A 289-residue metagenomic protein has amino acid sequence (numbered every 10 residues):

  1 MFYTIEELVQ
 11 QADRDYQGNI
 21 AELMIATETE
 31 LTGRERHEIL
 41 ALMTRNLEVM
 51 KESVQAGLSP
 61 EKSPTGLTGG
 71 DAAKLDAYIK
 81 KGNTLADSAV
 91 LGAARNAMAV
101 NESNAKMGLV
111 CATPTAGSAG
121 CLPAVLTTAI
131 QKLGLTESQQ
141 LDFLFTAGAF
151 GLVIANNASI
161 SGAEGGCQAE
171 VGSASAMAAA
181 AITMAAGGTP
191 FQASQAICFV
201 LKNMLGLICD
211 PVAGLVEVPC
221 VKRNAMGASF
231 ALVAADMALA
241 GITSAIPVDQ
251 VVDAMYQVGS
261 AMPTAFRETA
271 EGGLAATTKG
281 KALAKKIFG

Functional and structural regions predicted by a protein language model:
M1-G108, K132, G241, V248-G289: Generic N-terminal targeting/processing segments that precede catalytic cores or assembly contacts
T84, T113-A116, S138, G162-E170 (+2 more regions): Alpha-helix capping and helix-loop boundary segments enriched in small/acidic/polar residues
L85, A112-A119, Q131, L135-T136 (+1 more regions): Glycine- and small hydrophobic-enriched segments that form the cores of compact globular domains
D87-N104, Q139-A158, K202-P211, A270 (+1 more regions): Acidic-glycine-rich active-site phosphate/pyrophosphate-binding loop
E102-T127, C167-S175: Glycine/serine-rich anion-binding loops at beta->alpha junctions that coordinate negatively charged ligand groups
P123-G134, I182-G187: Alpha-helical support elements that line or immediately flank enzyme active sites and cofactor-binding pockets
G148-M177, A181, N203-F230: A structural-propensity feature for long, helix-poor, extended segments
M184-G289: Functionally critical mobile loop/hinge segments
